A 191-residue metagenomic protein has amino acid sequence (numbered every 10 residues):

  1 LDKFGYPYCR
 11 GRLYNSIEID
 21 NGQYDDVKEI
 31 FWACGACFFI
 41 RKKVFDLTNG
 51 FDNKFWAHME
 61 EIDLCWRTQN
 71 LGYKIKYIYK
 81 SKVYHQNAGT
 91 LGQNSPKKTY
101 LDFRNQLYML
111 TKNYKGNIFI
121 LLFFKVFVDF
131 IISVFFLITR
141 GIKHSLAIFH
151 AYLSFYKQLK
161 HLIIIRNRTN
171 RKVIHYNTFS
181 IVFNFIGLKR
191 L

Functional and structural regions predicted by a protein language model:
L1-W56, I62, L71: Acidic/His-rich active-site region of diverse nucleotide-sugar glycosyltransferases
S16-I30, I163-L191: Glycine-rich phosphate/pyrophosphate-binding loop and adjacent beta-alpha nucleotide/cofactor-binding cores
C34, W66, Y79: A cytosolic small-molecule/anion-sensing beta-strand core signal
E60-D63, L101: An amphipathic alpha-helix/helix-turn recognition signal
D63-R67, V83: Short active-site alpha-helical segment characteristic of glycosyltransferases and processive polysaccharide synthases
L71, I75-I164, Y176-F179: Active-site-adjacent helix/loop segment of glycosyltransferases that harbors family-specific signature motifs
